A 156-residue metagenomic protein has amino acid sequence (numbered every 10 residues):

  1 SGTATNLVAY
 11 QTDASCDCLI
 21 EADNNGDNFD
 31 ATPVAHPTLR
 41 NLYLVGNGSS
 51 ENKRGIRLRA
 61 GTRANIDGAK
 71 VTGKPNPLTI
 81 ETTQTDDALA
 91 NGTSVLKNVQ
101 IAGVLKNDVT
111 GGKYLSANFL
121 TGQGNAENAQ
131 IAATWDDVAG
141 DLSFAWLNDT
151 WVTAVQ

Functional and structural regions predicted by a protein language model:
S1-Q156: Extracellular beta-rich repeat passengers
